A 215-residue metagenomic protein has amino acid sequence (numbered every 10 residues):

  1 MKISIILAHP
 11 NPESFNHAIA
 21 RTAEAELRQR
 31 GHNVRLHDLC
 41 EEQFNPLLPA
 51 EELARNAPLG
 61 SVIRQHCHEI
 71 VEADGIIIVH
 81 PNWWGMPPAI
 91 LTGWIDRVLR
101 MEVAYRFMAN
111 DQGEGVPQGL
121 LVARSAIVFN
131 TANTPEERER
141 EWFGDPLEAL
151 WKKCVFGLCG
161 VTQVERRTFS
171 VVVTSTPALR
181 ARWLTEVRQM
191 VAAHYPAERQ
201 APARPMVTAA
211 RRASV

Functional and structural regions predicted by a protein language model:
M1-H32, H37: N-terminal beta1-alpha1 ligand-phosphate binding loop
A18-R21, P49-E52, L91-W94, E141-G144 (+1 more regions): Short, glycine/charged-enriched secondary-structure capping and boundary segments
A25-G31, L99, F156-T162: Short helix-loop-beta junction
H32-Q43, R167-S170: A short beta-strand-loop structural module common to alpha/beta enzyme folds
L39-P58, R180: N-terminal beta-loop-helix "entrance" segment that forms/cooperates in small-molecule cofactor or anionic ligand
L53-E72, W183-M190, H194: Glycine-rich, highly charged phosphate/nucleotide-binding loops
L59-W151: Helix-loop-strand module that forms the ligand-binding subsite of alpha/beta enzymes
R138-V215: Glycine-rich phosphate/pyrophosphate-binding loop and the adjoining helix
